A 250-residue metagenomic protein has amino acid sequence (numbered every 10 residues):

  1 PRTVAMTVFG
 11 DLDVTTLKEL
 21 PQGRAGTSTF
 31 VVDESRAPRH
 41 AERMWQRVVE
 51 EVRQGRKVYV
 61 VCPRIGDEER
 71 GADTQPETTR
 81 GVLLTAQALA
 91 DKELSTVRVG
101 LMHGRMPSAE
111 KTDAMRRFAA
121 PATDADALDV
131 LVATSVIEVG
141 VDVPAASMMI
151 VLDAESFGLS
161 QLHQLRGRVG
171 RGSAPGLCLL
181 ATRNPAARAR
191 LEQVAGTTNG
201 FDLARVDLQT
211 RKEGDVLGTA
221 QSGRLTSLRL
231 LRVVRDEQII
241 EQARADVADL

Functional and structural regions predicted by a protein language model:
P1, K18-Q22, A72-V82, T123-D124: Proteins with a high burden of low-complexity, intrinsically disordered sequence enriched in S/T/G/P/A and R, requiring
P1-V32, R36-K57: Post-DEXD/H (motif II) to motif III coupling segment of the RecA-like Helicase ATP-binding lobe
T3, R70, S160: Active-site-proximal flexible loops/turns
A25-G26, D67-A72: A short acidic, helix-capping loop that chelates divalent metal ions and anchors anionic groups
F30, R70, L217-Q221: Alpha-helix boundary/capping detector
R36-K57, R64, E77, G81-L250: C-terminal helicase module of SF1/SF2 nucleic-acid helicases/translocases
